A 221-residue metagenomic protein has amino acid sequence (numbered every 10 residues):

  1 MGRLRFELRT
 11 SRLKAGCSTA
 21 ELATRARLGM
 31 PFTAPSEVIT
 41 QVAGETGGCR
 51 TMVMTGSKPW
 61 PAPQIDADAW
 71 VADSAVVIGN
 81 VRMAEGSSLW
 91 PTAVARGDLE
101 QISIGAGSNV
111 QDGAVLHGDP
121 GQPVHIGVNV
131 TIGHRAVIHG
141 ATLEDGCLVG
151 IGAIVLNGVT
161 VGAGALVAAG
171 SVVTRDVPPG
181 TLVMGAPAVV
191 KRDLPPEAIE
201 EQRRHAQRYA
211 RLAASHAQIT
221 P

Functional and structural regions predicted by a protein language model:
R5-E7, S18-T19, G29: Short, positively charged low-complexity motifs
R9, G29, T51-V53: Residue-level detector of intrinsically disordered terminal segments
R27-T46: N-terminal, intrinsically disordered charge-dense segments
G47, T51-I65, T92, D98-A106 (+2 more regions): Glycine-rich hexapeptide-repeat left-handed beta-helix
M52-L89: N-terminal segments that cap or nucleate solenoid repeat domains
